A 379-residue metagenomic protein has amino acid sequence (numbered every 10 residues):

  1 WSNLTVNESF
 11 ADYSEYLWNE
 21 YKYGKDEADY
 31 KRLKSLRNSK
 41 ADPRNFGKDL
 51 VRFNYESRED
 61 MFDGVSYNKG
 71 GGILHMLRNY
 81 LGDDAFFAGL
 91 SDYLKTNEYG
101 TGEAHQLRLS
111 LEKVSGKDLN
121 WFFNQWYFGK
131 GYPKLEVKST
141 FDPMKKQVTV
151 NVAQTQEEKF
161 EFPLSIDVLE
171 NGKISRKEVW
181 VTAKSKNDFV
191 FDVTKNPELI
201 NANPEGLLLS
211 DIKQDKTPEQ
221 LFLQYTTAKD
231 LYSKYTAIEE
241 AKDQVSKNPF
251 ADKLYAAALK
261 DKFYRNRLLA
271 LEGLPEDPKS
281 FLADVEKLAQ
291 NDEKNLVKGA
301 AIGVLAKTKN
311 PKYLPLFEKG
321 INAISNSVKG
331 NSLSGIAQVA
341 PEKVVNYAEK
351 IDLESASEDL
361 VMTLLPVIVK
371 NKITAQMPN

Functional and structural regions predicted by a protein language model:
W1-V152: Hydrophobic alpha-helical and helix-loop surface patches within well-folded domains that function as non-catalytic
D84, N97-A283, E293-K294, K298 (+1 more regions): Non-catalytic accessory/interaction domains
F86, V344-V345, M377: Solenoid-repeat scaffolds in large eukaryotic assemblies
L208-S210, Y232-S246, A257, R265-P278 (+7 more regions): Structural detector for internal amphipathic alpha-helices that build alpha-solenoid repeat scaffolds
